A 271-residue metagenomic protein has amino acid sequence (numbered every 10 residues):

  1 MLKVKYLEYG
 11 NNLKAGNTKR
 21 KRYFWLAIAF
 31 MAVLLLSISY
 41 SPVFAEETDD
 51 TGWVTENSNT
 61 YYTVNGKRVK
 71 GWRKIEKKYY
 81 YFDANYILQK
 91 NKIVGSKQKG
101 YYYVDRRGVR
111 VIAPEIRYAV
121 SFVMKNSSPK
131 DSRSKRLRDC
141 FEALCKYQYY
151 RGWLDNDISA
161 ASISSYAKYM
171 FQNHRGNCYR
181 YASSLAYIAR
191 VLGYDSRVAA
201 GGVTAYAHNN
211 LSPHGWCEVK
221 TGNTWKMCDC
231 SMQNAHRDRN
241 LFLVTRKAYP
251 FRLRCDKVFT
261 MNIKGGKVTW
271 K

Functional and structural regions predicted by a protein language model:
L2-V4, G10, Y23-Y118, N156 (+5 more regions): Extracellular adhesion/carbohydrate-binding repeat motifs centered on closely spaced tryptophans
E8-N11, N17: Asparagine/serine/threonine-enriched low-complexity, disordered tracts, especially those forming N-linked glycosylation
A15-F24: Short, Lys/Arg-rich cytosolic juxtamembrane segment immediately N-terminal
E115-M170: Secondary-structure boundary elements
R136, C140, H174-A189: Active-site nucleophilic cysteine motif
E142, K146-L154, F171-H174, N210-P213 (+2 more regions): Repeated polar recognition positions within modular binding domains
D157, S165-Y169, V219-K271: Active-site rim recognition segments
S183-Y249: Hydrophobic/aromatic-rich core segments of domains that either
